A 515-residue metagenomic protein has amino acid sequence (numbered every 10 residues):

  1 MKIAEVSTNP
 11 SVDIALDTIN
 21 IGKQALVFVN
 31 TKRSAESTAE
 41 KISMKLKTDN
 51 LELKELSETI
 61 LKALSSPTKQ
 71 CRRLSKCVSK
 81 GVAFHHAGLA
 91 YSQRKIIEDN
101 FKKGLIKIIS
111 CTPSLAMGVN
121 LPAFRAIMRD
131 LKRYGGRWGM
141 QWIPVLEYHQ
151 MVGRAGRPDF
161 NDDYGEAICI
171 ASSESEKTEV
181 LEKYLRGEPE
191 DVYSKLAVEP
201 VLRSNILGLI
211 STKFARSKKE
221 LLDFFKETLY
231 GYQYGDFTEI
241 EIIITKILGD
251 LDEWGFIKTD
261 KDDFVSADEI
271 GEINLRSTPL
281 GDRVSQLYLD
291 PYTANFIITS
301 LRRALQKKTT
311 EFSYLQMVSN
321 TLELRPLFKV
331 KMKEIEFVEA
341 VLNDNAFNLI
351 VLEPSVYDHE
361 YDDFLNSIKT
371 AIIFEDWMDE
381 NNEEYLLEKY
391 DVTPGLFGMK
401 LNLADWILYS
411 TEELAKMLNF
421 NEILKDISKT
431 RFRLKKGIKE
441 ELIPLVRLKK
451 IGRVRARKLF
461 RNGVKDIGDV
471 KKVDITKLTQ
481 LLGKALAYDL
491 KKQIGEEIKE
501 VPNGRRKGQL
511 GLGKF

Functional and structural regions predicted by a protein language model:
M1-E36, A83: Conserved interdomain linker/interface between the two RecA-like ATPase lobes of SF2 helicase motors
F28-I108, R137, Q141-L146, K226: Conserved C-terminal RecA-like helicase domain
I108, L115-K132, E166-I168: A short beta-strand element within the Helicase C-terminal
P144-L181: Conserved segment of the helicase C-terminal RecA-like domain
R203, G208, T245-W254, K258 (+2 more regions): C-terminal helical accessory/scaffold domains
F214-G235: Short acidic, hydrophobic short linear motifs in intrinsically disordered regions
T430-E500: Compact, charge-rich alpha-helical regulatory domains located at protein termini
V501-F515: Acidic, low-complexity intrinsically disordered tails
